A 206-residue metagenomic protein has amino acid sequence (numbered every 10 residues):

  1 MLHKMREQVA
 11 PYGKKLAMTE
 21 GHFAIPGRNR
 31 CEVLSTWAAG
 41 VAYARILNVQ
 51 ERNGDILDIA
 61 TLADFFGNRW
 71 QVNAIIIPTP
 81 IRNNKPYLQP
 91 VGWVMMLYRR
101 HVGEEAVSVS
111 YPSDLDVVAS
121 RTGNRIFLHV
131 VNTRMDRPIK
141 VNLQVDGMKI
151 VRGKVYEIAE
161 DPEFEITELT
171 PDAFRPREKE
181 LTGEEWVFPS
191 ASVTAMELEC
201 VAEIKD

Functional and structural regions predicted by a protein language model:
Y12-K14: A short helix->loop->beta-strand "cap" motif at the edges of active sites that frequently abuts
L16-F127: Aromatic/acidic polysaccharide-binding cleft in carbohydrate-active enzymes
F23-R28, F66-V72, M135-P138, P162-I166 (+1 more regions): Flexible loop/turn segments at secondary-structure boundaries
C31, T36-A39, I75-I76, N132 (+3 more regions): Composition- and surface-driven signal marking solvent-exposed, interaction-prone regions in large proteins
D114-K149, V155, A191-E197: Carbohydrate-binding surface patches
M148-S190: Acidic, Ser/Thr/Pro-rich beta/coil linker or hinge segments at domain junctions
M196-K205: Short beta-strand-to-coil "C-cap" segments at the C-terminal boundary of structured domains/repeats, marking
